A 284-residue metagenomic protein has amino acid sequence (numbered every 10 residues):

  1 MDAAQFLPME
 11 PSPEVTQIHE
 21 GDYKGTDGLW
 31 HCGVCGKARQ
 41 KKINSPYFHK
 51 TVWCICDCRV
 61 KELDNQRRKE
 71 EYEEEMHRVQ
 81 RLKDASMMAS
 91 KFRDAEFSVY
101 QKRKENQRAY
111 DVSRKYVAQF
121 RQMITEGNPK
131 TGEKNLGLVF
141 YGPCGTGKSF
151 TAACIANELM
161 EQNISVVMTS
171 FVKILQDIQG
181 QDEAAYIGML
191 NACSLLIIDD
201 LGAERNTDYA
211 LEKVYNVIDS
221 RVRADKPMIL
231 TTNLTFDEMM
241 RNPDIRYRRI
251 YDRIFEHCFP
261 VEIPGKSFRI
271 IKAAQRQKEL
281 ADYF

Functional and structural regions predicted by a protein language model:
M1-R108, G265, I271-F284: A short, basic N-terminal segment
S98-I124: N-terminal pre-Walker A segment at the start of P-loop NTPase domains
Q107-V117, Y141-P143, A156-L195, R205-E212: Short glycine-rich substrate-engagement loop in P-loop NTPases that contacts/grips substrate
N128-A152: Walker A/P-loop nucleotide-binding motif
E133-K134, Q162, L190-A192, R223-D225: Short loop/turn elements that form and flank the Walker-type P-loop nucleotide-binding site in RecA-like NTPase cores
L175-Q176, E204-F284: Replace "adjacent to P-loop NTPase cores in ATP/GTP-dependent enzymes" with "adjacent to NTP-binding cores
L195-I197, I229: Structural motif
D200-L201: Walker B catalytic acidic pair
